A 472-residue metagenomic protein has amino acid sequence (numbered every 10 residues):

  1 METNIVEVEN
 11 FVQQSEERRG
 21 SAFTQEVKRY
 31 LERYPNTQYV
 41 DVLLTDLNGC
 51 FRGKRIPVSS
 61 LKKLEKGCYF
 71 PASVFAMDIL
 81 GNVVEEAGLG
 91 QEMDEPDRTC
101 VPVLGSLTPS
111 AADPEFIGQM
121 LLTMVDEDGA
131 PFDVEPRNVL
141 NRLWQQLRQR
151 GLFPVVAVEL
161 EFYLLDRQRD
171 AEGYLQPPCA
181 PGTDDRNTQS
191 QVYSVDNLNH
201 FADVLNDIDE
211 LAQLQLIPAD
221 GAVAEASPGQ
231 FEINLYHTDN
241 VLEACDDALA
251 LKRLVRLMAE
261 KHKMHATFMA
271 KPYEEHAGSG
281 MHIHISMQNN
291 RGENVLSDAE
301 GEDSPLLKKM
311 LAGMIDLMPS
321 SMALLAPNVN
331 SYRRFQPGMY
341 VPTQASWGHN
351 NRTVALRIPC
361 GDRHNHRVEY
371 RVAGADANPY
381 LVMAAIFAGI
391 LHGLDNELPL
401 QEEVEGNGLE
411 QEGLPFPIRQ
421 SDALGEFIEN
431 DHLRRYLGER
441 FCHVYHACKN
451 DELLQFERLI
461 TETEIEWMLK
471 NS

Functional and structural regions predicted by a protein language model:
E2-G221, E243, D247, E412-S472: ATP/Mg2+-dependent ligation/transfer catalytic cores
E2-Q14, A22-Q25, L257, M264-H265 (+1 more regions): Catalytic-core signal marking the mid-to-C-terminal active-site face
S21, R137, V156, A202 (+9 more regions): Conserved structured core elements
P109-I117, P154, A222-S227, H276 (+2 more regions): Short glycine/proline-enriched loop/turn "hinge" motifs that connect secondary-structure elements and lie
M120-D126, F231-T238, I285, Y370: Short, hydrophobic beta-strand segments
V155-Y163, C179-V195, Q215-L235, A266-S286 (+1 more regions): Core alpha/beta catalytic barrel or barrel-like domain that forms the active/cofactor pocket in diverse metabolic
V192, D196-D220, I233-N240, K252-F268 (+1 more regions): Accessory "access/gating" subregions that flank catalytic or transport cores
Q230, L235, V241-A312: Acidic, glycine-rich loop-and-beta core segments that form the ion-binding/anion-interacting portion of active sites
